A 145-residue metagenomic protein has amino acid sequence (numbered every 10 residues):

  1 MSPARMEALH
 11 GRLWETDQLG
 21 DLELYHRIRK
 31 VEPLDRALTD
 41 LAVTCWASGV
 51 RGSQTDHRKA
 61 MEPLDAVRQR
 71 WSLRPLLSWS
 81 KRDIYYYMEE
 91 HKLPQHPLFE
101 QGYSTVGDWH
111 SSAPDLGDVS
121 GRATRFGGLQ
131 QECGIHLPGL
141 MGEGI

Functional and structural regions predicted by a protein language model:
M1-I145: Nucleotide-activated chemistry modules centered on ATP-dependent adenylation/adenylyltransferase
